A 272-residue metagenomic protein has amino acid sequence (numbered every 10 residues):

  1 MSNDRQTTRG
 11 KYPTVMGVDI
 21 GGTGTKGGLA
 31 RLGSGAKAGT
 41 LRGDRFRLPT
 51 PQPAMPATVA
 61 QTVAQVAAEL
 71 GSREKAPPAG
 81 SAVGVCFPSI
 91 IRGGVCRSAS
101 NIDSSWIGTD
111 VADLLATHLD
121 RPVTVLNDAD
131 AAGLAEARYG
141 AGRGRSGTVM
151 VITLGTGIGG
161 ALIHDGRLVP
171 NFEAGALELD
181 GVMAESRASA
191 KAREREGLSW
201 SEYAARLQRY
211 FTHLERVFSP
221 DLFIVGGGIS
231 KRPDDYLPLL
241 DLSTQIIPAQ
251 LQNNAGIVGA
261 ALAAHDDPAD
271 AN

Functional and structural regions predicted by a protein language model:
M1-A82, I91-V95, D113-R121, A135-V151 (+1 more regions): ATP-binding/phosphotransfer module of carbohydrate and carboxylate kinases, centering on a glycine-rich
C96-G108: A charged helix-plus-loop insertion that forms the helical arch/lid used to bind and gate nucleic-acid substrates
V123-D128: General beta-strand structural signal in soluble alpha/beta enzymes
G159: Histidine-centered metal-chelating micro-motifs
